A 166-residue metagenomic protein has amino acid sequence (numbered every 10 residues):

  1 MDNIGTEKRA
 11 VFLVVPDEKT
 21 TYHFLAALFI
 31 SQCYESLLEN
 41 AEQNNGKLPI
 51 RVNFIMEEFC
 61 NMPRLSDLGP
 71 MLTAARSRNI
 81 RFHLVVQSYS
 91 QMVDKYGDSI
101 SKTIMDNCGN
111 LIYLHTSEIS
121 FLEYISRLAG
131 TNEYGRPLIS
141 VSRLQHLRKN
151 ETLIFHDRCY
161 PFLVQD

Functional and structural regions predicted by a protein language model:
M1-G5, S88, S117-E118: Poly-acidic low-complexity segments
M1-I80, S142-F162: P-loop NTPase motor domains
R9, P70-T73, Q91-D166: P-loop NTPase motor core of the ASCE superfamily
L13-V14, I55, V85-Q87, L114-H115: Conserved beta-strand segments of the P-loop GTPase G domain that flank and frequently precede/overlap
A75-K95: Sensor-1/coupling segment of RecA-like P-loop NTPase cores
